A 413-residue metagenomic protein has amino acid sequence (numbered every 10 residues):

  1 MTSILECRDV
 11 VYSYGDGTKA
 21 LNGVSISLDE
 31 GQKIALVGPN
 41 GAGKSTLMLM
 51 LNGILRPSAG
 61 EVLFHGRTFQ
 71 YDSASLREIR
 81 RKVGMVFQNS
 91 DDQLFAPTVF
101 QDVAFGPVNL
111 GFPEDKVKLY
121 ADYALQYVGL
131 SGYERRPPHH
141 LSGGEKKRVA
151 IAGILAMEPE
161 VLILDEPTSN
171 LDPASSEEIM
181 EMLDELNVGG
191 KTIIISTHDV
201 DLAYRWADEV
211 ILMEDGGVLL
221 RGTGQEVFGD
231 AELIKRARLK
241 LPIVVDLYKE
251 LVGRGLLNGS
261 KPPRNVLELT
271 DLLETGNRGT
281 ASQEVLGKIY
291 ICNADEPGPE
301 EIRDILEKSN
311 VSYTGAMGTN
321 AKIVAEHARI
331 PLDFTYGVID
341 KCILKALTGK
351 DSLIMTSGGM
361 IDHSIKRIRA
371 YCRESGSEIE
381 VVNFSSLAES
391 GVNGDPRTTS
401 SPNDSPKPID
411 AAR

Functional and structural regions predicted by a protein language model:
N52: Helix-to-loop junction immediately C-terminal to a conserved catalytic motif
G60-Y71, E78-I79: Conserved ABC transporter NBD signature motif
D115-Y133: Conserved ABC ATPase "signature" region
P137-L141, E145: Conserved ABC ATPase signature
I154-L155: ABC ATPase C-loop
L162-D165: Catalytic Walker B motif of ABC-type/P-loop ATPase nucleotide-binding domains
D215-G216: Conserved ABC ATPase "signature" C-loop
I234-V324, G337, H363-S364, Y371-R413: ABC ATPase nucleotide-binding domains
